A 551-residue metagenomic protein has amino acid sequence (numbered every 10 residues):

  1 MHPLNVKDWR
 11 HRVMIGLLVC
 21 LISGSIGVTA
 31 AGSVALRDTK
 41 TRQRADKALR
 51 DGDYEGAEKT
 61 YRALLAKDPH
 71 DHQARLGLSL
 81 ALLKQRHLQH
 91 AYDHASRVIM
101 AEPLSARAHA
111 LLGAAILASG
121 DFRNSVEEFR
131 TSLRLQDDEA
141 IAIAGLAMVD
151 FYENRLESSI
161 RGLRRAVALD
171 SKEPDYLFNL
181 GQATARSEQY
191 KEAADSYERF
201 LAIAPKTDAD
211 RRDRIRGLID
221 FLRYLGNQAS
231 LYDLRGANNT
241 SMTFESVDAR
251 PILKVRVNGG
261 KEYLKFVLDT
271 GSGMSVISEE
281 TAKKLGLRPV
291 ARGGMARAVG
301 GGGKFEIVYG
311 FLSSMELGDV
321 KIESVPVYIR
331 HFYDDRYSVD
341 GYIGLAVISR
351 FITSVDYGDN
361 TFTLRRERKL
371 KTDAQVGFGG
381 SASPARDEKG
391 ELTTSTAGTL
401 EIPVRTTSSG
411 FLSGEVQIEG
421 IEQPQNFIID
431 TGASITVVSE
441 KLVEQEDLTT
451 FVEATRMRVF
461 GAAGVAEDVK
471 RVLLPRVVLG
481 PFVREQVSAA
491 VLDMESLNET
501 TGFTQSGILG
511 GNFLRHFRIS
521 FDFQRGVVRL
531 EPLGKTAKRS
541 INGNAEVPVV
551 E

Functional and structural regions predicted by a protein language model:
M1, G24-G32: Compositionally biased, intrinsically disordered low-complexity regions used as flexible
M1-R10: N-terminal secretory signal peptides that target proteins for export/translocation
R10-H11, I15, R211-I215: Short amphipathic alpha-helical segments that mediate assembly, nucleic-acid/protein binding, or membrane association
M14-S25: Bacterial N-terminal signal peptides
A30-A35, Q43, E55-K59, A63 (+5 more regions): Pepsin/retropepsin-fold aspartyl endopeptidases
T41-A48: Solvent-exposed, amphipathic alpha-helical segments
G52: Active-site charged/polar residues at nucleotide-handling catalytic sites that mediate phosphoryl, nucleotidyl
